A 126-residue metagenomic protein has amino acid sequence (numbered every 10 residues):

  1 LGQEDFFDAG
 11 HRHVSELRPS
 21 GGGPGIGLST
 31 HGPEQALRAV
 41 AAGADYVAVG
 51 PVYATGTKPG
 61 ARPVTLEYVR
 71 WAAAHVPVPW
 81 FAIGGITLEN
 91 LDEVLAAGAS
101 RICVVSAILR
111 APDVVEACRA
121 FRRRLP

Functional and structural regions predicted by a protein language model:
G2-L17, A48-G60, L88-R124: Glycine-rich phosphate-binding active-site loops on the catalytic face of alpha/beta enzymes
F6, H11-G32, G60-L88, F121-P126: Alpha-helix-loop-beta-strand connector modules within alpha/beta enzyme cores
G25-G27, D45-Y46, P51, V78-F81 (+1 more regions): Structural motif
L28, A42-Y46, G85-E93: Electropositive, surface-exposed helix/loop patches at the edges of structured domains that serve as adaptable
S29-K58: Histidine/lysine/aspartate-rich catalytic loop segments that bind and position anionic ligands
R38, A72, E93: Hydrophobic/aromatic ligand-binding patch that stacks against planar heteroaromatic rings of cofactors or nucleotides
A42, H75, A96-G98: Structural motif
